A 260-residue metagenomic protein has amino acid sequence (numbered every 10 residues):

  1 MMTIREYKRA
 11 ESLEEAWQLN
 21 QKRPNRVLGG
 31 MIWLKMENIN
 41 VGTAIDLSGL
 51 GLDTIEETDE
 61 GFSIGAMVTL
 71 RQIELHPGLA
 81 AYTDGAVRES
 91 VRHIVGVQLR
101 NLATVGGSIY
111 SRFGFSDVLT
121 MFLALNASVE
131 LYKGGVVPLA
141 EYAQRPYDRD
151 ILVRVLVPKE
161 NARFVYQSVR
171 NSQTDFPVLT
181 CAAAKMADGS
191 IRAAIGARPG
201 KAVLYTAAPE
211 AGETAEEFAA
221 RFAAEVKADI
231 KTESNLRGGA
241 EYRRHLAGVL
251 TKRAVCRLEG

Functional and structural regions predicted by a protein language model:
M1-G260: C-terminal structural segment of proteins
